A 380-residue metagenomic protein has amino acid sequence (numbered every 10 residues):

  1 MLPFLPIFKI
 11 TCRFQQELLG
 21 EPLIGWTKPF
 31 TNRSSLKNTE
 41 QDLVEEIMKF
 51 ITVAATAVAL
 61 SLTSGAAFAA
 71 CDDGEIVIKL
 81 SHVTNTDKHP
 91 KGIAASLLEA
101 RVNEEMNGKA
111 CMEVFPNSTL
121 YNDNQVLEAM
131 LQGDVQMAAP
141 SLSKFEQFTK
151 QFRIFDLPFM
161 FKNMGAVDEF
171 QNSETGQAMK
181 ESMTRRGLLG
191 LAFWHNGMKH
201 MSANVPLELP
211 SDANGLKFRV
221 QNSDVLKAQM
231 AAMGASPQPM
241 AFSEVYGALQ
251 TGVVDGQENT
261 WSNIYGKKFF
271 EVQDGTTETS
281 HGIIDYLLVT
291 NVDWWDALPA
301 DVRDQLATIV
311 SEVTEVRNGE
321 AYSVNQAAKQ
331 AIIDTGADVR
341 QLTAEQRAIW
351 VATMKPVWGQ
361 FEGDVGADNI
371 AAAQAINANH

Functional and structural regions predicted by a protein language model:
M1-V77, H380: Short, low-complexity disordered leader/linker segments with a strong preference for bacterial N-terminal type II
F4-L5, C12, E17-L18, K49-V53 (+7 more regions): A residue-level detector for conformationally permissive "hinge/kink" positions
A70-A166, E174-Q177, M183-H380: N-terminal secretory/targeting leader peptides
